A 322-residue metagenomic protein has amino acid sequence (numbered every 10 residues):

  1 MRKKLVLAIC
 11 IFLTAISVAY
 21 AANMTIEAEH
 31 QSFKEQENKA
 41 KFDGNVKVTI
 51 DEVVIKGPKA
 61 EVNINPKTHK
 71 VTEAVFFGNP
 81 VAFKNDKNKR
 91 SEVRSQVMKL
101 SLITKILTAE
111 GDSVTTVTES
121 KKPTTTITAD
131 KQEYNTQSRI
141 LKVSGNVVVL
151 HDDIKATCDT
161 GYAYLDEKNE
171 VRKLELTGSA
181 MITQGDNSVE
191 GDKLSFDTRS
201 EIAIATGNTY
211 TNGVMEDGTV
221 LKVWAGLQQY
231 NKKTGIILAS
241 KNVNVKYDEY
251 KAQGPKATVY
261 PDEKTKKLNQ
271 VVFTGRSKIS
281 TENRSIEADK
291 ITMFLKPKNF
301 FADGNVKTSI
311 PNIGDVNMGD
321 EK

Functional and structural regions predicted by a protein language model:
M1-K322: Mature-chain termini and adjacent capping regions
